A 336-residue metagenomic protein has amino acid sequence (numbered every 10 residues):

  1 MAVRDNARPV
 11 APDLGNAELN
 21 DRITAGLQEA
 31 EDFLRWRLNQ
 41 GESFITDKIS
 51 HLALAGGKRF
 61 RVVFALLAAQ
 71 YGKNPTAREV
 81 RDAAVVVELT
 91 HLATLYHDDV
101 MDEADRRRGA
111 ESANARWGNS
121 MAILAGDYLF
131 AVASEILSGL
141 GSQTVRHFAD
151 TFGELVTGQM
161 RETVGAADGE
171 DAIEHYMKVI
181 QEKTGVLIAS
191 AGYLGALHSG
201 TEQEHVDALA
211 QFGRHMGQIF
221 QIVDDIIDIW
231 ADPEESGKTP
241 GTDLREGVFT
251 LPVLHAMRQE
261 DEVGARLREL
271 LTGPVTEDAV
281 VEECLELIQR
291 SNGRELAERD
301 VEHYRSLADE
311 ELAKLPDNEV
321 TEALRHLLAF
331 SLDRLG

Functional and structural regions predicted by a protein language model:
M1-G336: All-alpha prenyltransferase/terpene-synthase fold signal
